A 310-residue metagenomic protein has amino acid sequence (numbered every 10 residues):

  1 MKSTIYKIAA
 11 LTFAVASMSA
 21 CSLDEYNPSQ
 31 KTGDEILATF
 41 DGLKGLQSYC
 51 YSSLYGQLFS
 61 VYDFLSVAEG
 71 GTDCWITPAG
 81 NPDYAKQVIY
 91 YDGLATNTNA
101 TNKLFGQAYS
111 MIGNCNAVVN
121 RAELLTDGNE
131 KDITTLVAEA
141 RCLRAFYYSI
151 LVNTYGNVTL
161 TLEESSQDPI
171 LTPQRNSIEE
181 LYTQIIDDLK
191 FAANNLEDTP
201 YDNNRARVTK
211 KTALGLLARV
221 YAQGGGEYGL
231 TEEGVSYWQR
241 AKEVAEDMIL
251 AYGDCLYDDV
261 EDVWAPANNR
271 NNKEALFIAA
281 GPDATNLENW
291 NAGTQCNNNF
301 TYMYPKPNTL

Functional and structural regions predicted by a protein language model:
M1-S29: Bacterial Sec-dependent N-terminal signal peptides
C21-S66, V260: Membrane-proximal, proline-rich intrinsically disordered regions
F40, K44-G56, N81-Y155, I170-T183 (+1 more regions): Conserved, well-structured interaction surfaces
Q47, A85-Y91, A95-F105, E243-L250 (+1 more regions): Elongated scaffold/linker segments in the mid-to-C-terminal portions of large proteins
Y148, N157, T161, N204-A213: Aromatic-lined, polymer-binding surfaces characteristic of secreted/periplasmic polysaccharide-degrading enzymes
V152-N153, T159, P200, Q223-E232: Short coil/turn linking the two alpha-helices of tandem helical-hairpin repeats
